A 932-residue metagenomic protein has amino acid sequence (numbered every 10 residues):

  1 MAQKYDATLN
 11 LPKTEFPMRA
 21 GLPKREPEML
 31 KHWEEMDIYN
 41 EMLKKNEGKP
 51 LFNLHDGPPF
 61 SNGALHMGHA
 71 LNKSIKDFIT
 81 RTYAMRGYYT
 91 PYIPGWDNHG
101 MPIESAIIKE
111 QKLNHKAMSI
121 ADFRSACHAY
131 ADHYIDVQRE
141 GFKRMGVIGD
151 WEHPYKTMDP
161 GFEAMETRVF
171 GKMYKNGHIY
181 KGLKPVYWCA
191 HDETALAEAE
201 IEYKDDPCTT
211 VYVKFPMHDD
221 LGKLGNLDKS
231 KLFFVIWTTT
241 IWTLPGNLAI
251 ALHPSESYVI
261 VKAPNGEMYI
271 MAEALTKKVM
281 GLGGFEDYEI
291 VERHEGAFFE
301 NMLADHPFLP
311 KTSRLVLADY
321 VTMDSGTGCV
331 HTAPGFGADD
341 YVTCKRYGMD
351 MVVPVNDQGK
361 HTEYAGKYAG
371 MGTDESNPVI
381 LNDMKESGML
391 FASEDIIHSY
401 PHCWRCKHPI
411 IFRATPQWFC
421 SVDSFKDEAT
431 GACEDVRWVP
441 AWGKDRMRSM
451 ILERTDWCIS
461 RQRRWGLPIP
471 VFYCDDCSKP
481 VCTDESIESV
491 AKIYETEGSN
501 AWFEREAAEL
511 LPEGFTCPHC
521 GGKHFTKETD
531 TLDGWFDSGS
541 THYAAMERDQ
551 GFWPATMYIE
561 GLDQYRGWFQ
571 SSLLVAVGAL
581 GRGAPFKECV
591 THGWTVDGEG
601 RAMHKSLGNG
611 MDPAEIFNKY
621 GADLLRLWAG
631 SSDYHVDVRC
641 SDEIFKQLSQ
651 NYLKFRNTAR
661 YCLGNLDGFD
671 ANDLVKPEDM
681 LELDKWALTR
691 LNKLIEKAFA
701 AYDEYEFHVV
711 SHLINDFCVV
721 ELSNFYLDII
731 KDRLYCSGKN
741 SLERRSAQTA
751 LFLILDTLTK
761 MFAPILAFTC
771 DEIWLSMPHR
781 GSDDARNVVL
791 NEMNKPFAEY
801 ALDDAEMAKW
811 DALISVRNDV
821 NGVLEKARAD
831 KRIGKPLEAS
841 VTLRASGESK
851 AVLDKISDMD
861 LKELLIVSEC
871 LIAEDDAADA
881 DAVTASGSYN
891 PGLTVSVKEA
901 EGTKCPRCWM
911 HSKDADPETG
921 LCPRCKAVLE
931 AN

Functional and structural regions predicted by a protein language model:
A2-E15, R19-L22, E28, H32-M36 (+16 more regions): Residue patterns forming the tRNA-binding/recognition surfaces of aminoacyl-tRNA synthetases and related DALR
K44-S105, E166, I236-W242, V316-Y347 (+3 more regions): N-terminal catalytic cores of NTP/NDP-binding nucleotidyl/phosphoryl-transfer enzymes
N46, P50-G57, G68-L71, I75 (+18 more regions): Secondary-structure capping and boundary motifs in well-ordered enzyme cores
D97, V186, A190, L196-E202 (+8 more regions): Acidic, turn-prone loop/beta-hairpin segments
C189, C403, C474, C517-C520 (+2 more regions): Short cysteine-rich clusters marking metal-coordination/redox-active sites
E193, Q462, S478, G521 (+2 more regions): Cys/His-coordinated zinc-binding microdomains
A249, E256-C329, A338-V342: Protease-associated
I410, S478-V481, K523-F525, S912-A915 (+1 more regions): Cys/His-rich microdomains that often coordinate metals
